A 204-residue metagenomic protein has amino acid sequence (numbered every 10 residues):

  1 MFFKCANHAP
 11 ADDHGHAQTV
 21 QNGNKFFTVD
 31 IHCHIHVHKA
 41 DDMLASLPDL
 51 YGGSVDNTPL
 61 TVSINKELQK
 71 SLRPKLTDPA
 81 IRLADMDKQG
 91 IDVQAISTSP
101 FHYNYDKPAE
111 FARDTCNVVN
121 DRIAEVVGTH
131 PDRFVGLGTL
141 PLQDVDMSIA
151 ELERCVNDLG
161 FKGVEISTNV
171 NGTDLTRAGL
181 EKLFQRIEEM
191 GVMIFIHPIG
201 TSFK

Functional and structural regions predicted by a protein language model:
M1-K204: Helix-coil boundary/capping segments in enzymes
